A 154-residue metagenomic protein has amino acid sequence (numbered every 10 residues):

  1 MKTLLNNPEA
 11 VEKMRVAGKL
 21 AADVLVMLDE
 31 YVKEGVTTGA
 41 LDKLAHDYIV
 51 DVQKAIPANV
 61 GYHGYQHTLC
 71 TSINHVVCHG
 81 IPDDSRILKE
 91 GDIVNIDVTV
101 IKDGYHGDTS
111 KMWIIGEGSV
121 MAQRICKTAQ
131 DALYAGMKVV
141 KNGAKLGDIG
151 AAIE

Functional and structural regions predicted by a protein language model:
M1-E154: Active-site neighborhoods and metal-handling regions in enzymes and metal-associated proteins
